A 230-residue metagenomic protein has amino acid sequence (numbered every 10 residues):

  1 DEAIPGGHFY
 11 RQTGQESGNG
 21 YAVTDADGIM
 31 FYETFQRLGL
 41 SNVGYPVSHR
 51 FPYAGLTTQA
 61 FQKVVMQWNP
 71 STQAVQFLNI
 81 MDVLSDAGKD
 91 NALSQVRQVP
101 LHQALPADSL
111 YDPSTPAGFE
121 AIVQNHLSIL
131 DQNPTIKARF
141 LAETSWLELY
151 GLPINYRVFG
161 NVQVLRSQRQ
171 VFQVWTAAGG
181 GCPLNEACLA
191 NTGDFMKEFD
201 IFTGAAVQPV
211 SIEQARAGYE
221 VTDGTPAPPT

Functional and structural regions predicted by a protein language model:
D1-T230: Extended, compositionally biased repeat/scaffold regions that form elongated interaction surfaces
